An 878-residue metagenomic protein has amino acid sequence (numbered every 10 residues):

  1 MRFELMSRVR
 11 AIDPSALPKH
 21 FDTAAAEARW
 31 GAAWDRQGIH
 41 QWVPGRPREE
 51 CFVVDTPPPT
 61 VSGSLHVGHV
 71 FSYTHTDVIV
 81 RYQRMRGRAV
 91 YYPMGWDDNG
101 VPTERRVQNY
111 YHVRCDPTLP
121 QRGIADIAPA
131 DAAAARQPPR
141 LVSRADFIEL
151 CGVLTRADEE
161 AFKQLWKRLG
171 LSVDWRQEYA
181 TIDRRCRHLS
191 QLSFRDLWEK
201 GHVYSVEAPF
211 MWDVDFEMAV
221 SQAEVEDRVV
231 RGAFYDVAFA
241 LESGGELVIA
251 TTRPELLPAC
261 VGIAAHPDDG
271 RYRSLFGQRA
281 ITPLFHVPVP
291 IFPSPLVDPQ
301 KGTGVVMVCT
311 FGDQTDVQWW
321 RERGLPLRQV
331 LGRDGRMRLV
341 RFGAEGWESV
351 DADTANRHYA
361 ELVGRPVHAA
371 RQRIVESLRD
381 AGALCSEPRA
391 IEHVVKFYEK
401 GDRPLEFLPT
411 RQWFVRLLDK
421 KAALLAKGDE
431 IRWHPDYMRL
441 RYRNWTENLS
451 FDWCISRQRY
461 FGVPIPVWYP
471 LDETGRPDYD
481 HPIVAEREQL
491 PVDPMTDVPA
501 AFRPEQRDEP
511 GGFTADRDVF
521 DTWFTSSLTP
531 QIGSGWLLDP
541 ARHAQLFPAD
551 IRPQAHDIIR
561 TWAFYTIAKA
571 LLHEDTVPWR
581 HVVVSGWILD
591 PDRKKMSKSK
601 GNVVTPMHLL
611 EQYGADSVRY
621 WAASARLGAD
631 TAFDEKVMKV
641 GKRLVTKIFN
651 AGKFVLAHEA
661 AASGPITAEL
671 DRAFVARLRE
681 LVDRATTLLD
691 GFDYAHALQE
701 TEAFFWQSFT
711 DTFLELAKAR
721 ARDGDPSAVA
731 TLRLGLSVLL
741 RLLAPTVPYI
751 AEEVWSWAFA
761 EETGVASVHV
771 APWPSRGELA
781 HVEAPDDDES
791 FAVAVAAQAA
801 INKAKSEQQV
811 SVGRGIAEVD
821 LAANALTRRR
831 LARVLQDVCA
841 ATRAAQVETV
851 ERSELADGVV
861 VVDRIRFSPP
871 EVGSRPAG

Functional and structural regions predicted by a protein language model:
R2-D268, F292, C309-E322, P326-E345 (+9 more regions): N-terminal, positively charged nucleic-acid-binding surface of large information/translation enzymes
F3-E4, R8, D236, L449-F524 (+3 more regions): Feature 926 captures the class I aminoacyl-tRNA synthetase adenylation module centered on the KMSKS loop
L17-P18, L141, A145-L154, V297-Q314 (+8 more regions): Extended, non-catalytic structural segments that build the interaction scaffolds of large macromolecular assemblies
R48-T56, V78, D131-P138, K163-G170 (+8 more regions): Active-site-adjacent bridging/hinge elements
P59-V61, D97-N99, Q108, E217-M218 (+28 more regions): Short, glycine-/Ser/Thr-/acidic-enriched flexible segments
G68-V80, W96-D97, C186-L189, E246-S377 (+7 more regions): Structured ligand/cofactor/substrate-binding pocket environments in proteins
H112-A145, F342-L362, P477-E505: Charged, glycine/proline-rich intrinsically disordered loops and linkers
V113-L119, R144-E149, V363, M607 (+2 more regions): Short, polar/flexible loop-turn hinges at active-site or ligand-entry regions and domain interfaces
